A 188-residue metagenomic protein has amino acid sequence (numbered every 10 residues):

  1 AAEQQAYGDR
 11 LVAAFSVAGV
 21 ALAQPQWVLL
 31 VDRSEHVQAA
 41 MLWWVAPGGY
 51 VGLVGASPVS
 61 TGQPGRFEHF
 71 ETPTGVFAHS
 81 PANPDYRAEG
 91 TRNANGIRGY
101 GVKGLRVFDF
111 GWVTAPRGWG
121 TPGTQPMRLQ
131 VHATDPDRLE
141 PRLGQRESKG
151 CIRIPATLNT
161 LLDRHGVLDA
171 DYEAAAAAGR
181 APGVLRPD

Functional and structural regions predicted by a protein language model:
A1-A56: N-terminal accessory segments that precede or flank the first globular/catalytic domain
Q4-Q5, Q24-Q26, Q38, Q63 (+3 more regions): Residue-identity detector for glutamine
A14-G19, F70, A133-R138: Short amphipathic alpha-helical segments, especially helix-boundary/capping motifs
A21-Q24, R33-H36, V51, H69-P73 (+3 more regions): Extracellular/periplasmic catalytic domains that process cell-envelope and extracellular macromolecules
W27-L30, G65-E68, G118, E140: Catalytic micro-motifs at enzyme active sites that drive phosphoryl/nucleotidyl and oxygen chemistry
L30, M41, F77-S80, V107-D109 (+2 more regions): Structural recognition of the beta-strand scaffold that forms the well-ordered cores of secreted hydrolase catalytic
S34-L42, A46-I97: Glycine-rich catalytic cores of cysteine/serine-nucleophile enzymes that process amide/ester linkages in cell-envelope
Y86-D188: Exported/periplasmic cell-wall-interacting domains
